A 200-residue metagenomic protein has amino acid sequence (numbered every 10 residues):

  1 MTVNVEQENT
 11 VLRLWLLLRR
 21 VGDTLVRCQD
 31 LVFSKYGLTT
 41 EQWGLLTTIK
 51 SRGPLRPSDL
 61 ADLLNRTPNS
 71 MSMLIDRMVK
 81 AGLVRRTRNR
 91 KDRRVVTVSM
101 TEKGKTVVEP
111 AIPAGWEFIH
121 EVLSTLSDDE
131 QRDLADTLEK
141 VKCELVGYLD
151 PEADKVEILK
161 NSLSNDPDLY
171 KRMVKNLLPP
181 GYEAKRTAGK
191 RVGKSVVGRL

Functional and structural regions predicted by a protein language model:
M1-Y36, L163-L200: N-terminal leader segment of winged-helix/HTH proteins
N4-E8, V122, L126-D129, Y148-K160: Hydrophobic/aromatic-rich alpha-helical bundle segments in the mid-to-C-terminal region
R13, L17, T24, C28 (+3 more regions): Pre-recognition alpha-helix immediately N-terminal to the DNA-recognition helix within helix-turn-helix or winged-helix
V26, R77-K140: Charged, amphipathic alpha-helical coiled-coil/dimerization segments
R27-T67, A81, E152-D154: N-terminal helix-turn-helix DNA-binding core of bacterial DNA-binding proteins
Y36-Q42, S70, T101, L126-D128: Short helix-coil-helix linker/hinge
P57-S58, N69, D76, V96: Residues within helix-turn-helix
